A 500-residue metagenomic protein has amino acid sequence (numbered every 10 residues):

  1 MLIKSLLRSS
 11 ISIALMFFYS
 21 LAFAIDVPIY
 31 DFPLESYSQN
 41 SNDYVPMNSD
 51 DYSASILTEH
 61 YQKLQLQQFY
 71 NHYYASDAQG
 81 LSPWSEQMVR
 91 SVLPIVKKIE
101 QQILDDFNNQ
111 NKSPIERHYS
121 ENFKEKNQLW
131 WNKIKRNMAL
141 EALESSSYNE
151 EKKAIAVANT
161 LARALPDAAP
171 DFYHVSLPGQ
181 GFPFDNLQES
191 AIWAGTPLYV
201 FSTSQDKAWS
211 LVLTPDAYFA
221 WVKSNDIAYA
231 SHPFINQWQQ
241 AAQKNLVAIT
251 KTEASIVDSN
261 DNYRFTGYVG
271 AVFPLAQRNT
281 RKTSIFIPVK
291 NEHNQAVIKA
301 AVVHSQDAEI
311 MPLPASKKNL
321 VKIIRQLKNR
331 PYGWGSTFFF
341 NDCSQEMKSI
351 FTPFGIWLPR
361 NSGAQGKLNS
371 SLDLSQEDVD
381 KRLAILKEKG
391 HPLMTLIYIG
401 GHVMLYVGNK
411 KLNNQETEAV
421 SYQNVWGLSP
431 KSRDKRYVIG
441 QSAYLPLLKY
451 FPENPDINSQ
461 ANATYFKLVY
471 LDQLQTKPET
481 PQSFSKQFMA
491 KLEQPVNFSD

Functional and structural regions predicted by a protein language model:
Y19-L21: N-terminal signal peptide c-region/cleavage motif recognized by signal peptidases
I25-N42, P46-M47, P215, N225-V247 (+2 more regions): Aromatic- and glycine-rich peptidoglycan recognition patches
I25-R163, D167-A169, Y173-H174, P183 (+2 more regions): Boundary regions of SH3-family modules and the immediately adjacent low-complexity/disordered segments in eukaryotic
Q180-S204, D261-N279: Conserved beta-strand/loop element in small beta-rich adapter and peptidoglycan-binding domains
F184-D185, S259-N260, Q306-M311, N329-F338 (+1 more regions): Second-shell loop/turn segments in exported
A191, P359-R433: ...with weaker cross-activation on analogous glycine-rich loops/strands in unrelated enzymes
F219, Y229, E253-K299, R330-N341 (+1 more regions): Glycine-rich catalytic cores of cysteine/serine-nucleophile enzymes that process amide/ester linkages in cell-envelope
W334-Q365: Active-site nucleophilic cysteine motif
